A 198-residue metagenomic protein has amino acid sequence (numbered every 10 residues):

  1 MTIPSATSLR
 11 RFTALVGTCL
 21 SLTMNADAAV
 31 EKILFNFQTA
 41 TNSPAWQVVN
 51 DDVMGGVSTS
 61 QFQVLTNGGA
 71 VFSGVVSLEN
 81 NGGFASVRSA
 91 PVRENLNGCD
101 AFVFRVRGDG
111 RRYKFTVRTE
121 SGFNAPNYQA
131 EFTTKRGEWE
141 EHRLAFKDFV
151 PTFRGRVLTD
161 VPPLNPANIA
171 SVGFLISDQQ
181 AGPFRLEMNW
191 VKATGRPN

Functional and structural regions predicted by a protein language model:
T2, M24-N198: Beta-rich carbohydrate-recognition modules and glycan-binding surfaces
T2-A14: Bacterial N-terminal signal peptides that target proteins for export
T13-T23: Bacterial N-terminal signal peptides
